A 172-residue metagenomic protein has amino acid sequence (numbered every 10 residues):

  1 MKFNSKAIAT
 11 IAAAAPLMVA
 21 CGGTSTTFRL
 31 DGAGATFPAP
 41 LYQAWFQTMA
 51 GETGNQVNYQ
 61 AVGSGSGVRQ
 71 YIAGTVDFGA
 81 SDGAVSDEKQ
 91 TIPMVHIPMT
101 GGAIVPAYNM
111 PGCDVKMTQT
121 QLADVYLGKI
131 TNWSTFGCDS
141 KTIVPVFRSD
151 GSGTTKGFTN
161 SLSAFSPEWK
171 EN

Functional and structural regions predicted by a protein language model:
M1-A9: Bacterial N-terminal signal peptides that target proteins for export
F3, C21-N172: Flexible loop/hinge segments at secondary-structure junctions
A14-A15: Residue-level signal for mature regions of secreted extracellular proteins and peptides
